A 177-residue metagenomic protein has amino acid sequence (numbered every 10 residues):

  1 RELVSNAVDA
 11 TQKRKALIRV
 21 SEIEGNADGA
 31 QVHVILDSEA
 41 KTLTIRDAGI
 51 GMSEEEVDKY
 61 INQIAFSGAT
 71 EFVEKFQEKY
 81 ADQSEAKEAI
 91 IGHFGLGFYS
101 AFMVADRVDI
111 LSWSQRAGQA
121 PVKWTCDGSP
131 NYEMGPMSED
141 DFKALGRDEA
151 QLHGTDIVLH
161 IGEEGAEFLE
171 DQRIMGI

Functional and structural regions predicted by a protein language model:
R1-E163, F168: GHKL (Bergerat-fold) ATPase N-terminal catalytic module, capturing the glycine-rich phosphate-binding loop and acidic
R173: Short, flexible catalytic-loop segment of classical short-chain dehydrogenase/reductase
